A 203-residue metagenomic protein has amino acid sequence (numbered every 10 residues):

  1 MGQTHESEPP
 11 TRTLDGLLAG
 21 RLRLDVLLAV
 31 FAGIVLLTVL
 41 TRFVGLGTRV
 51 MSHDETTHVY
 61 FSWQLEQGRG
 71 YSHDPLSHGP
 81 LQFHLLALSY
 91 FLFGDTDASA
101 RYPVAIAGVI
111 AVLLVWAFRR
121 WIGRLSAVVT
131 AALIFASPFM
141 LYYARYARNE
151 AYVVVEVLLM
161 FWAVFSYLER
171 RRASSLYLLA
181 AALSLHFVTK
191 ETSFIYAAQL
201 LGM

Functional and structural regions predicted by a protein language model:
G2-M203: Membrane-integral, polyisoprenol-dependent glycosyltransferases of the GT-C/oligosaccharyltransferase superfamily
